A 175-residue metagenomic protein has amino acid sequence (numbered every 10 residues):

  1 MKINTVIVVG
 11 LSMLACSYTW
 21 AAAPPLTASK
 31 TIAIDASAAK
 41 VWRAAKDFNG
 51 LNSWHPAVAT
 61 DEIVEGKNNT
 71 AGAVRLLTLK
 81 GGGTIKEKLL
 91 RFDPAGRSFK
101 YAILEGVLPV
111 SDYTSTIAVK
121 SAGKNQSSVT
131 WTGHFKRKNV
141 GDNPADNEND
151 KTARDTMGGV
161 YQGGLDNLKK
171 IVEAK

Functional and structural regions predicted by a protein language model:
M1-V8: Bacterial N-terminal signal peptides that target proteins for export
V8-S17: Bacterial N-terminal signal peptides
Y18-K67: Hydrophobic ligand-binding cavity/cleft-lining segments
P24, P109-T116: Amphipathic hydrophobic-ligand
K30-I32, I85-R91, Y113-S121, G133: Hydrophobic/aromatic beta-strand elements that line small-molecule binding cavities or substrate pockets in beta-rich
S37-A38, A44-D47, I85, A153 (+1 more regions): Stable alpha-helical elements in mature extracytoplasmic
S53, E62-P109, S128, G163 (+1 more regions): Glycine-rich portal/gate segments that line the openings of hydrophobic small-molecule binding cavities
S128, F135-K175: A conserved amphipathic terminal alpha-helix motif
